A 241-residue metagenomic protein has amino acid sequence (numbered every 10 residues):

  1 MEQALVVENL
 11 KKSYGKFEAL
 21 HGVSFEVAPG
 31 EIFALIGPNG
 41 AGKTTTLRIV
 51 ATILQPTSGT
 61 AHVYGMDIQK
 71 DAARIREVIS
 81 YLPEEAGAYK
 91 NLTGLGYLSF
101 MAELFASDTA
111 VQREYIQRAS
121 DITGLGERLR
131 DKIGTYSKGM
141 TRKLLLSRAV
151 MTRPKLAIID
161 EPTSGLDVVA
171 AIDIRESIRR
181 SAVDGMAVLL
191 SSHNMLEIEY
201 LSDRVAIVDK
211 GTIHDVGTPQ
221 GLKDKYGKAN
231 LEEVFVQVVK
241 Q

Functional and structural regions predicted by a protein language model:
S99, E103, A110-R128: Conserved ABC ATPase "signature" region
R153: Conserved catalytic motifs of ABC-family nucleotide-binding domains
A157-E161: Catalytic Walker B motif of ABC-type/P-loop ATPase nucleotide-binding domains
A171-D184: Helical segment within the ABC ATPase nucleotide-binding domain
V216-G217: ABC ATPase "signature
